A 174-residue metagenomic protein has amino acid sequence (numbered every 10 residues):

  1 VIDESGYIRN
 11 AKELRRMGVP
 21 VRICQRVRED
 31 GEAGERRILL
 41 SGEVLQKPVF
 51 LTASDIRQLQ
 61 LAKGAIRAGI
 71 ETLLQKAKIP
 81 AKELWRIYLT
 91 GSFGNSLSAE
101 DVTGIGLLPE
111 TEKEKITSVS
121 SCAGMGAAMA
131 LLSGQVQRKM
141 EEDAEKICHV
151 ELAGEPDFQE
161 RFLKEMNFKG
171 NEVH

Functional and structural regions predicted by a protein language model:
V1-H174: Helical "lid/coupling" subdomains associated with nucleotide-phosphate turnover
